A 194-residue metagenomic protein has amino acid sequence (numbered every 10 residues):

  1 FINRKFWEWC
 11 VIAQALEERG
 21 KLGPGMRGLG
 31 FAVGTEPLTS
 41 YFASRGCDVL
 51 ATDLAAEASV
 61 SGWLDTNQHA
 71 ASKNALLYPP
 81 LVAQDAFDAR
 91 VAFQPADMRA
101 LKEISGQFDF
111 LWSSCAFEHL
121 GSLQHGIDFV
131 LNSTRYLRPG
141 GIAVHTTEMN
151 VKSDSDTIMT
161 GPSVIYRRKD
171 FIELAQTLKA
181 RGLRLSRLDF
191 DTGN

Functional and structural regions predicted by a protein language model:
F6-G25: Conserved alpha-helix/loop element of class I SAM-dependent methyltransferases that forms part of the SAM/SAH-binding
L29, E36-A100: Class I SAM-dependent methyltransferase SAM/SAH-binding core
A56, E148-S153: Short "lid" loop at the C-terminus of a central beta-strand within the Rossmann-like core of SAM-dependent
F93, D189-N194: A C-terminal cap/extension of S-adenosyl-L-methionine-dependent methyltransferases that defines the acceptor-substrate
R99-L111: A short acidic, Gly/Pro-enriched loop at the edge of an enzyme's catalytic core that lines a small-molecule cofactor
D109-Q124: A short SAM/SAH-binding and catalytic strip from SAM-dependent methyltransferases
Q124-I142: A short glycine-rich, Lys/Arg-flanked "PGG" loop and its adjoining helix->strand segment in the class I
D154-F190: Conserved Class I S-adenosyl-L-methionine
